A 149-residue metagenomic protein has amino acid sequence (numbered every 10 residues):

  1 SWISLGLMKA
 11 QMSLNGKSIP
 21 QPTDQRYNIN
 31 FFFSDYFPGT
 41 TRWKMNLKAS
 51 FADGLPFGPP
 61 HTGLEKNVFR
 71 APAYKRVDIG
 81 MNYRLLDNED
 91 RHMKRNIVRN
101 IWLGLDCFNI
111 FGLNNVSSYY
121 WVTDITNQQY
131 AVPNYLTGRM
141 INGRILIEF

Functional and structural regions predicted by a protein language model:
S1-G54: Gram-negative outer-membrane beta-barrel transporters
I3, F33, M45-L47, I79-M81 (+2 more regions): Membrane-embedded beta-strand positions of outer-membrane beta-barrel proteins
S13-P20, L64-F69, Q128-P133: Extracellular loop and loop/strand-boundary signature of outer-membrane beta-barrel proteins
T23-I29, A73-V77, R99, T137-I141: Residues that define the transmembrane beta-barrel architecture of outer-membrane proteins
R26-N30, G58, F69-Y74, N127-P133: Glycine-rich loops and low-complexity Gly/Arg-rich segments that provide flexible linkers or classic glycine-based
Y36-D78: Extracytoplasmic gating/loop element in the C-terminal half of outer-membrane beta-barrel translocons and assembly
F51-P60, Y83-F149: C-terminal beta-signal and adjacent terminal beta-strands/loops of Gram-negative outer-membrane beta-barrel proteins
